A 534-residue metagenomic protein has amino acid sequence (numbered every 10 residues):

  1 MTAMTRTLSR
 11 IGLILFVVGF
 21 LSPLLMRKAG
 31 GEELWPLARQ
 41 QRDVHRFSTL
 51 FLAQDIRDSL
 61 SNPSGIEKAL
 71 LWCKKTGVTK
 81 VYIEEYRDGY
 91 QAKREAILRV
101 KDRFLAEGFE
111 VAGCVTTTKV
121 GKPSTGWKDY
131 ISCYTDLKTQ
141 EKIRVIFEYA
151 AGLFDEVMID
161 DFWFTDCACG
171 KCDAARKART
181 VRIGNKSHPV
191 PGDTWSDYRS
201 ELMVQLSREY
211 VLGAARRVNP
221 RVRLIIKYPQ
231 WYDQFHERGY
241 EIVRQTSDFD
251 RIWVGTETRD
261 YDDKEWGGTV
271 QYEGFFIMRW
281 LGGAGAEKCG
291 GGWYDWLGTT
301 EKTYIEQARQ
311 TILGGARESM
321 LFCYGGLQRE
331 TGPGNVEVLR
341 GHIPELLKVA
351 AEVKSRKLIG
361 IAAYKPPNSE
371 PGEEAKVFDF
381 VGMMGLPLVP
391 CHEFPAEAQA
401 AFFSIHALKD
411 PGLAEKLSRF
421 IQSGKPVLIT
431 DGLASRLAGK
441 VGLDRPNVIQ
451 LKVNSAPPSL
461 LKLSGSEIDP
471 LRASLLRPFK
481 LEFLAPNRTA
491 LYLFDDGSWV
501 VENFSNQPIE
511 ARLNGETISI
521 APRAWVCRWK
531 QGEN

Functional and structural regions predicted by a protein language model:
M1, T5, S22-P23, K75: Coiled-coil-like amphipathic alpha-helices with heptad-repeat character
T2-I14: Bacterial N-terminal signal peptides that target proteins for export
I11-L24: Bacterial N-terminal signal peptides
L24-E32: Signal peptide processing junction and immediate N-terminal pro/mature segment of secreted/exported proteins
E32-E415, I421-Q422, D431-G439, D444-K462: Glycan-processing catalytic domains of CAZymes
G382, H392, S404-N534: A conserved amphipathic helix/loop scaffold that creates a polar/acidic microenvironment used either to coordinate
